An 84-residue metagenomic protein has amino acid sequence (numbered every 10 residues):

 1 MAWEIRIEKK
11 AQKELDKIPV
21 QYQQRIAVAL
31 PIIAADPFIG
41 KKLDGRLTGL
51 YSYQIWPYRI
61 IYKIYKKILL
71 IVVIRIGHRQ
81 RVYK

Functional and structural regions predicted by a protein language model:
M1-I5, K9-K17, Q21-Q24, I32 (+2 more regions): Enriched for short, Lys/Arg-rich terminal
L30-Y53: A short, surface-exposed loop/turn module that caps and links secondary-structure elements
